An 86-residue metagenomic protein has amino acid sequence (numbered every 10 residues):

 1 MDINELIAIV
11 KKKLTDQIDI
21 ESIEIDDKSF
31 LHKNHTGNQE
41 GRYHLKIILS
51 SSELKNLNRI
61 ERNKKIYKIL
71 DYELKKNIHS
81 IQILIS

Functional and structural regions predicted by a protein language model:
M1-S86: N-terminal, polar/charged subdomain of small-to-medium soluble alpha/beta proteins
